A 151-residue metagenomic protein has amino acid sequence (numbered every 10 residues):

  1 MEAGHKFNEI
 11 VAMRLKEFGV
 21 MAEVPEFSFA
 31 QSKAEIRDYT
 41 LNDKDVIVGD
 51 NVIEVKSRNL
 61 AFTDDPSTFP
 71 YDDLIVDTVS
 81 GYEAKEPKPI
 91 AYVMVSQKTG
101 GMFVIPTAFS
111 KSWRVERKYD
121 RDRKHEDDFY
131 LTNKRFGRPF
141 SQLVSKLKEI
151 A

Functional and structural regions predicted by a protein language model:
M1-V52, K56-A151: Nucleic-acid endonuclease domains
